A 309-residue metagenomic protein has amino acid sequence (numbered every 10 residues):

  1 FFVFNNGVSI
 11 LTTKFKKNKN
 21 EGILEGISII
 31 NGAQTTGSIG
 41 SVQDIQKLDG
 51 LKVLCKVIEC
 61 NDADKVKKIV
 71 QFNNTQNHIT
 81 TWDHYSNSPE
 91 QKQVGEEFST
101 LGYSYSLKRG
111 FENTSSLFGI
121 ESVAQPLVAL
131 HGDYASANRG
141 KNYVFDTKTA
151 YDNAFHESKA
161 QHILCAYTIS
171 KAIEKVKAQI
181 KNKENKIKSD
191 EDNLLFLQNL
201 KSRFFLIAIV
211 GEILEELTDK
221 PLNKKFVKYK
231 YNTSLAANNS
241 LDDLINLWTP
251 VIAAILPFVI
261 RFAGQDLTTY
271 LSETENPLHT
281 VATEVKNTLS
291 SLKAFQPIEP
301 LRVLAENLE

Functional and structural regions predicted by a protein language model:
F1-S28, G37-G40: Short alpha-helix boundary/capping and kink motifs at helix termini
L11, I30, K56-I58: Generic beta-strand/beta-sheet core signal
L11-N18, G22, Q46-K47, N61-V70: Charged, conformationally dynamic linker/hinge segments that couple catalytic or nucleotide-dependent chemistry
E25-I30, N193-L197: Short, contiguous acidic/charged loop-to-helix segments that flank catalytic cores in large enzymes
A33-D49: Short active-site loop/helix that positions an aromatic residue
C55-K228: C-terminal catalytic or substrate-handling cores of phosphate/nucleotide- and metal-cofactor-dependent proteins acting
K201-E309: C-terminal accessory/interaction regions of large nucleic acid-associated machines
